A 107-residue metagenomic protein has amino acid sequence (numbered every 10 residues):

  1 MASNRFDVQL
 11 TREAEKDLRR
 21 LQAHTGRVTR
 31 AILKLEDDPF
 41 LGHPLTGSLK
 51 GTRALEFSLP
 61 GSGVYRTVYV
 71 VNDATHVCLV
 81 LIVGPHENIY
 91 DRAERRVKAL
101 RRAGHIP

Functional and structural regions predicted by a protein language model:
M1-I32, H105-P107: Arg/Lys-rich, positively charged N-terminal/basic patches that mediate binding to nucleic acids
S3-N4, F57-P107: Enriched for short, Lys/Arg-rich terminal
V8, R53, C78: A broad, low-specificity signal marking well-ordered, structured residues that form hydrophobic/aromatic
R12, L49, G84-P85: A general secondary-structure junction signal
L21, D38, V83-H86: Short beta->alpha junction loops/turns
R30, P44, G84-P85: Sparse recognition of residues in long alpha-helices and their boundaries
L33-P60: A short, surface-exposed loop/turn module that caps and links secondary-structure elements
